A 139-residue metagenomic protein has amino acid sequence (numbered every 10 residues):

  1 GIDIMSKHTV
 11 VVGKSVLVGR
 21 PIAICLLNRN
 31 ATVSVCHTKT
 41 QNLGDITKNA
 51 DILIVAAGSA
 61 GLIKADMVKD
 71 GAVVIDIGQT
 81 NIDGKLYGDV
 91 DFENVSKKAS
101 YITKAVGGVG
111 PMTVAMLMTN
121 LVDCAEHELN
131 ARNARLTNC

Functional and structural regions predicted by a protein language model:
G1-V73, K85-E93: Glycine-rich phosphate/diphosphate-binding loop of Rossmann-like nucleotide-binding domains
S6, K64, A131-R135, C139: Flexible, glycine/charged-enriched surface loops at secondary-structure junctions
A31, K48, E126-E128, N138: A generic membrane alpha-helix/interface feature
I75-N133: Rossmann-fold NAD(P)-binding glycine/threonine-rich loop
